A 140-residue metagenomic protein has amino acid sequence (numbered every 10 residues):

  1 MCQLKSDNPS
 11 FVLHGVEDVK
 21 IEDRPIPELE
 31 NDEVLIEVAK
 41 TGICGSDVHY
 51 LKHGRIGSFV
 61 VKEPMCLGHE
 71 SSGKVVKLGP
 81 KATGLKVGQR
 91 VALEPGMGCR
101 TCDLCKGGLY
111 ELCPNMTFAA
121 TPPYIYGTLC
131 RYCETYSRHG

Functional and structural regions predicted by a protein language model:
M1-P9: Basic/polar N-terminal segments that are highly enriched at the extreme N-terminus, encompassing both cleavable
F11-V19: Extracellular beta-rich ligand/substrate-recognition surface
P25-I26, K62-G68, A120-I125, Y132: Short Gly/Pro-enriched turn/cap motifs at secondary-structure boundaries
P27-T41, R55-K106: Glycine-rich beta-strand-centered segment in the early N-terminal region that forms part of a ligand/cofactor-binding
S46-K52: Cytochrome P450 core scaffold surrounding the K-helix E-X-X-R motif and the conserved "meander" helix-loop region
C99-G140: NAD(P)H dinucleotide-binding glycine-rich loop of Rossmann-like/cofactor-binding domains, especially the beta1-alpha1
